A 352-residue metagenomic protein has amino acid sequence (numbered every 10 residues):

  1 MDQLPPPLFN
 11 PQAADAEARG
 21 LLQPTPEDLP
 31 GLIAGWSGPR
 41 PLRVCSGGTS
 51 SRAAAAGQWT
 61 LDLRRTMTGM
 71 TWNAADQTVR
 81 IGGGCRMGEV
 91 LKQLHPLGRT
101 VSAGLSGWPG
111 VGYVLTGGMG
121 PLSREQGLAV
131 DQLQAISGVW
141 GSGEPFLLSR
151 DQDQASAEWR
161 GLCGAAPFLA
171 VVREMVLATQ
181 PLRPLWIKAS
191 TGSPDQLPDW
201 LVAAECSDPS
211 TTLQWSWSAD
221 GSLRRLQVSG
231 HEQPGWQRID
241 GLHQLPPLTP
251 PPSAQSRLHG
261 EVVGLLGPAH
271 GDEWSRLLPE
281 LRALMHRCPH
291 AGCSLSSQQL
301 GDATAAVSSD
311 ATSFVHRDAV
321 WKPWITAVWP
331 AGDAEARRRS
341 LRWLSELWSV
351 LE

Functional and structural regions predicted by a protein language model:
M1-E352: Soluble FAD-dependent oxygen oxidases
